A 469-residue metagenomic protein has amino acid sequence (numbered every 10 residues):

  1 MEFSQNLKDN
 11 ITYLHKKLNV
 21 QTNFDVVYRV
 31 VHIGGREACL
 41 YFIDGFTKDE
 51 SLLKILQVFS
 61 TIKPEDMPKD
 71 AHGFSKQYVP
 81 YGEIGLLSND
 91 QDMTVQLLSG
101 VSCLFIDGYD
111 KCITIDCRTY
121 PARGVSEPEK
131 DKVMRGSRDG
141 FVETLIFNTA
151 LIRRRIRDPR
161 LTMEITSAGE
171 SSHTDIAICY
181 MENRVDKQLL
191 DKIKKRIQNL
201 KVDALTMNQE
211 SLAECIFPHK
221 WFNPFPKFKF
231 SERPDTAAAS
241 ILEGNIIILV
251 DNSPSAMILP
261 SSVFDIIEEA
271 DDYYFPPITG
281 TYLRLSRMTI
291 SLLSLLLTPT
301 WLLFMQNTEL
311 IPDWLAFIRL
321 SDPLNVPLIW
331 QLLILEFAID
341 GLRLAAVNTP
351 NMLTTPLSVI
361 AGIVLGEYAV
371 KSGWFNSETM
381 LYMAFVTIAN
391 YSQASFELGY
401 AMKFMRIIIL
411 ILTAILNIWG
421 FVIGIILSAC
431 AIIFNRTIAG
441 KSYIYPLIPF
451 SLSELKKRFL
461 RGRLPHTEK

Functional and structural regions predicted by a protein language model:
M1-T300, F304, L310, I432-K469: Membrane-embedded alpha-helical signal segments
R157, Q198, R343, V370 (+1 more regions): Short polybasic/polar patches that bind polyanions
I248, S255, S261-A394, L398-I409: Transmembrane alpha-helical segments that form the functional core of multipass membrane systems
S377-T379, M383-K469: Hydrophobic alpha-helical transmembrane segments of membrane transport and translocation systems, primarily multi-pass
